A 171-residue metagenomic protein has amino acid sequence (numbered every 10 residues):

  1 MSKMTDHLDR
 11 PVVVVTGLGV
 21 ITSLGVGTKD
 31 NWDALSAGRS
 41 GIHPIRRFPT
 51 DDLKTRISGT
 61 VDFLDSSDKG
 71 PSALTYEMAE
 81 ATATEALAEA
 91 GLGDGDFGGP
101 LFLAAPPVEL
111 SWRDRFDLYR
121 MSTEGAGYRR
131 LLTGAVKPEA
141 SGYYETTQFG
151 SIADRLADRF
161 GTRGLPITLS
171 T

Functional and structural regions predicted by a protein language model:
M1-P166: Conserved "HGTGT" condensation-loop signature of ketosynthase/thiolase-family condensing enzymes that catalyze
T168-T171: Short beta->alpha junction loops
